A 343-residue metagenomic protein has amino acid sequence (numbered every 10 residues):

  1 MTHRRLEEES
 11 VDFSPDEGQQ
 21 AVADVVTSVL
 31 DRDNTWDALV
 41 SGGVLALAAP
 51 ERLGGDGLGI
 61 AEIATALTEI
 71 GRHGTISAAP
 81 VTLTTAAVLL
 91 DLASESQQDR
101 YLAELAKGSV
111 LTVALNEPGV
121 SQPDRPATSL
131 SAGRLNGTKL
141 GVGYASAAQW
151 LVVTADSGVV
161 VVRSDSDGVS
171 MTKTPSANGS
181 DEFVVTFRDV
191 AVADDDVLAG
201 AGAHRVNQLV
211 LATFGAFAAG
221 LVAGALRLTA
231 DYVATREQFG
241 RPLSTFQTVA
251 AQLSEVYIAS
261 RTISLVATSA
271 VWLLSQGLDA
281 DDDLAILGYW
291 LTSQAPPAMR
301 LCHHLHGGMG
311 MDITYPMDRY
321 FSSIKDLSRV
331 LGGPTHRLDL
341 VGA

Functional and structural regions predicted by a protein language model:
M1-H73, Q208-A343: Alpha-helical interface subdomain recognition
S41-L102, K107, A147: Internal helix-loop-helix
G57-A66, V120-P126, A191-V192: Structural signature of FAD isoalloxazine-binding scaffolds in flavoprotein oxidoreductases
A66, S94, V153, V160 (+3 more regions): Residue-level signal for inorganic ion chemistry
T84-G119, T128-L135, L140-G143: A generic, well-ordered mixed alpha/beta core segment in the N-terminal half of proteins
K107-S109, D124-P126, S146-Q149, D156 (+4 more regions): A generic structural signal for well-ordered coil/turn residues at beta-strand boundaries that shape enzyme active-site
A114-N116, T138-M171: A short core secondary-structure module
R125, G141-Y144, R163-G202: Flexible, small-/acidic-enriched active-site or ligand-binding loops
